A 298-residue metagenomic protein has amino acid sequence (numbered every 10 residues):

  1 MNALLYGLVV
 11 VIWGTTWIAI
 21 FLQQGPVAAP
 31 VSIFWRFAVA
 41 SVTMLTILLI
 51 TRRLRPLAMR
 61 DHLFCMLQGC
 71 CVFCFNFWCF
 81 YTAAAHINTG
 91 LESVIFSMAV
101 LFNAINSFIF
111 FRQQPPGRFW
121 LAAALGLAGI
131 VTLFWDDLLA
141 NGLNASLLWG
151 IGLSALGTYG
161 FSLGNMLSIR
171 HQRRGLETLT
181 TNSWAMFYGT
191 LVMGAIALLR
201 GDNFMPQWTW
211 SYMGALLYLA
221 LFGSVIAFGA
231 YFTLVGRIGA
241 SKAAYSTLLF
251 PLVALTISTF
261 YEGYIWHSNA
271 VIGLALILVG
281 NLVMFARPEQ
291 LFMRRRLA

Functional and structural regions predicted by a protein language model:
M1-F34, T82, L143-R170: Glycine-/small-residue-enriched transmembrane alpha-helix faces in small-molecule transporters and effluxers
M1-L8, L54, M98-Y159, L274-A298: Juxtamembrane helix-loop boundary signature in multi-pass membrane transporters
I12, T16-W17, L45-F96, T132 (+1 more regions): Specific transmembrane alpha-helical segments of multi-pass solute transporters/efflux pumps, especially DMT/EamA
I18-V27, A85, F134-L147, L198-S211 (+2 more regions): Membrane-interface helix termini and inter-helical loops of multi-pass transporters
V31-V42, F80-W120, G157, A240-T259: Specific alpha-helical transmembrane segments that line the substrate/conduction pathway and gating interfaces
I33-W35, F73, L91-M98, L167-T190 (+1 more regions): Helix-helix packing/entry segments at the starts of transmembrane helices
R36-A38, L45, Y212, L248-A298: C-terminal-most transmembrane helix of multi-pass membrane proteins
M44, N103-I105, I109, A140-G201 (+1 more regions): Transmembrane alpha-helical segments that form core, pore/gating elements of small-molecule transporters/exporters
